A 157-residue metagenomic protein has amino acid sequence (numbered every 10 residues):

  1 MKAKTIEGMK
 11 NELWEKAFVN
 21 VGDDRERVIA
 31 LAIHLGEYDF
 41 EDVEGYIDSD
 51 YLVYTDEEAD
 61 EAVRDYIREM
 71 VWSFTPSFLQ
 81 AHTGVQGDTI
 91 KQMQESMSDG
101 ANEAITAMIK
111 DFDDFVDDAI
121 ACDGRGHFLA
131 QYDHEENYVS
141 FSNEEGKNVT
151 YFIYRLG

Functional and structural regions predicted by a protein language model:
M1-G157: Acidic interaction surfaces
